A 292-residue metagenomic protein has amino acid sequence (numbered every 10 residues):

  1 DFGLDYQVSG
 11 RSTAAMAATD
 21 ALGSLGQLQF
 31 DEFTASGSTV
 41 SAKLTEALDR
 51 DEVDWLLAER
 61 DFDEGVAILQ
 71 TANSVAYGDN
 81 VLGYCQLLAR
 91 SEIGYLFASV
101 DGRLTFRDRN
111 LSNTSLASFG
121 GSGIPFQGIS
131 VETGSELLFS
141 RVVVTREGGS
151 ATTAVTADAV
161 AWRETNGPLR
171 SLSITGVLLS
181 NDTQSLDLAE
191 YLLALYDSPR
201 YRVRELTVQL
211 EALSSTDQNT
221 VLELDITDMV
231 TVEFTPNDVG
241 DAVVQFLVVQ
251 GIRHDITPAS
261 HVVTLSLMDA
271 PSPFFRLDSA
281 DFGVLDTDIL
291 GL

Functional and structural regions predicted by a protein language model:
F2-D20, R253-D269: Short, solvent-exposed secondary-structure boundary/capping segments
D5-E136, A242: Charged- and aromatic-enriched interaction segments used to assemble and dock large macromolecular complexes
G37, G83-V248, R253-A259, T264 (+1 more regions): Acidic, small/polar-enriched beta strand-loop surface segments
